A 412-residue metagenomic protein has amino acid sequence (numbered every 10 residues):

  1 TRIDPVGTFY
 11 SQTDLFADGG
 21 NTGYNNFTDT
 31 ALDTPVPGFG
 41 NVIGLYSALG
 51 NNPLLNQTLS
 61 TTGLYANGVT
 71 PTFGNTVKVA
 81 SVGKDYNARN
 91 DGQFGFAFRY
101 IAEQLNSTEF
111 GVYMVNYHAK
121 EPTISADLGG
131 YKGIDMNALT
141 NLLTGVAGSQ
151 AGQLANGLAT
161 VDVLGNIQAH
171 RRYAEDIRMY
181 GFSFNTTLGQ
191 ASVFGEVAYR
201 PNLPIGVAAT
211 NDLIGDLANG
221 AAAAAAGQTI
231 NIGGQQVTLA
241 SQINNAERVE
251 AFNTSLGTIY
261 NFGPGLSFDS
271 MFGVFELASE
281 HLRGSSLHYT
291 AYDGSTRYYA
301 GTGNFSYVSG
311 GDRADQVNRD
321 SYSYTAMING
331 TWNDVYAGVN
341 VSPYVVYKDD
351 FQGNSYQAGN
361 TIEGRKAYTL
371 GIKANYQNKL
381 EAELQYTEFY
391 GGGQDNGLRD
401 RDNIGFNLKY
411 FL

Functional and structural regions predicted by a protein language model:
T1, T108-F110, T123, V193-G195 (+7 more regions): Transmembrane beta-strands of outer-membrane beta-barrel proteins
T1, V6, T34-I43, I101-E109 (+4 more regions): Short loop/turn motifs that connect adjacent beta-strands in outer-membrane beta-barrel proteins
R2, A102, M114-K120, L188-Q190 (+7 more regions): Transmembrane beta-strands of outer-membrane beta-barrel pores
P5-V82, P122-A169, V207-N244, S286-D312 (+1 more regions): Solvent-exposed loop segments that connect transmembrane elements
Y86-N90, V163, A174-R178, N185 (+4 more regions): Short sequence motifs at beta-strands and strand-loop junctions characteristic of Gram-negative outer-membrane
G95-A97, H170, G181, S255-G257 (+3 more regions): Membrane-embedded beta-strand positions in outer-membrane beta-barrel channels/transporters
N244-Q352: C-terminal structural cap/anchor segments
D400-L412: Outer-membrane beta-barrel "beta-signal"
